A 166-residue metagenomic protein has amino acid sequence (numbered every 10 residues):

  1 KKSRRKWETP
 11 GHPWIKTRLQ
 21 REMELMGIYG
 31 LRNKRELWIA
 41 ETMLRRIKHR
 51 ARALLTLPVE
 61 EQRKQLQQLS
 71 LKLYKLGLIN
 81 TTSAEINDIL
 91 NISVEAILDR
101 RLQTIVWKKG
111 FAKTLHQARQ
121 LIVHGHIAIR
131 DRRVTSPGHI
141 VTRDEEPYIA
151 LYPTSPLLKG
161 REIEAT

Functional and structural regions predicted by a protein language model:
K1-K109, A128, R132-T166: Ferredoxin-like alpha/beta domains used as RNA- or RNAP-binding modules
T104, L115-R119: Short alpha-helical basic/polar micro-motif
K108-F111, Q120: Short capping loops/turns at secondary-structure boundaries
A112-H116, H124: Beta-rich strand-turn-strand
L121-I122, I127-A128: Conserved catalytic-core segments centered on acid/base and nucleophilic motifs
